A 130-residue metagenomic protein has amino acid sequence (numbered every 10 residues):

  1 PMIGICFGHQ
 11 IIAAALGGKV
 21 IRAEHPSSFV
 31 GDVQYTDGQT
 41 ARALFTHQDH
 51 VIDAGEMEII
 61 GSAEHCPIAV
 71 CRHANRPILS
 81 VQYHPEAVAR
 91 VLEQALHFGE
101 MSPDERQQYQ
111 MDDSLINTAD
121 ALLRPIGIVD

Functional and structural regions predicted by a protein language model:
P1-K19: Catalytic nucleophile loop
Q10, S27-S28: Positions that flank functional sites
I21, H25, D32-D130: Amide-donor transfer/coupling interface in amidating biosynthetic enzymes
